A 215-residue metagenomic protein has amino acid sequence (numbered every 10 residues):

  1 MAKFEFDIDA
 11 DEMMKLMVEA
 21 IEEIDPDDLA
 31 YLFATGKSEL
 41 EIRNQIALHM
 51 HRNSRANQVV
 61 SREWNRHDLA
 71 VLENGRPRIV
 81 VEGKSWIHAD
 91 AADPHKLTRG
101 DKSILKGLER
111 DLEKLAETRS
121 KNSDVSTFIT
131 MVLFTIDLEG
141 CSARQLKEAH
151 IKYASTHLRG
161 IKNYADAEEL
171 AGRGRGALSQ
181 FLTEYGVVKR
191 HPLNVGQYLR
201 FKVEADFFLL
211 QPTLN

Functional and structural regions predicted by a protein language model:
A2, D7-M13, I104-L108, L112-E113 (+2 more regions): Ampiphathic alpha-helical segments that act as solvent-exposed interaction surfaces
A2-S61: Acidic-basic catalytic patches of nuclease active cores, encompassing PD-(D/E)XK and other metal-cofactor nuclease
M17-I24, I46-S54, L112-N122, H150-H157 (+2 more regions): Hydrophobic, Leu/Ile/Phe/Ala-enriched alpha-helical segments that form helix-helix packing faces
K37, E41, Q45, W64 (+1 more regions): Short, well-structured alpha-helical interface segments that form or flank functional binding sites
S61-R78, A116, S120-K121: Short amphipathic alpha-helices and their capping/turn segments at secondary-structure boundaries
L69-V71, G75-D93: Conserved catalytic cores of phosphodiester-cleaving nucleases, focusing on short active-site segments
S85-L146: Catalytic cores of nucleic-acid endonucleases
A143-N215: Non-catalytic C-terminal interaction segments of nucleic acid-processing enzymes
